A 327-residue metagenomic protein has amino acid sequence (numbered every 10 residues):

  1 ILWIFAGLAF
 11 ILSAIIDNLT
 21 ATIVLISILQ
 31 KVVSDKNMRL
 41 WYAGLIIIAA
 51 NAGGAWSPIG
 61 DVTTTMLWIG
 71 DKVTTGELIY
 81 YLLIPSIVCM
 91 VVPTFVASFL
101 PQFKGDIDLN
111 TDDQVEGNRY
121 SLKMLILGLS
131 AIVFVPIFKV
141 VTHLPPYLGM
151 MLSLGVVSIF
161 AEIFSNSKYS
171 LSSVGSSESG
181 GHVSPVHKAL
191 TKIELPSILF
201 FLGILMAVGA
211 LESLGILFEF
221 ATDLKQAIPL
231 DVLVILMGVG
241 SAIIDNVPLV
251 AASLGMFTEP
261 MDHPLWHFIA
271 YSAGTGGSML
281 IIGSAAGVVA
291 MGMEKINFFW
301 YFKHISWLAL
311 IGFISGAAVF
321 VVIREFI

Functional and structural regions predicted by a protein language model:
L2-G7, A43-G44, I79, L83 (+7 more regions): Hydrophobic alpha-helical transmembrane segments
W3, L19-I23, I87, V91 (+3 more regions): Residue-level signal for the membrane-embedded core of alpha-helical transmembrane segments, especially mid-helix
A9, A50, S86-S98, L125-I137 (+5 more regions): Hydrophobic core segments of alpha-helical transmembrane domains in multi-pass membrane transport and ion-translocation
A9-L19, I23-A49, G53, V62 (+2 more regions): Membrane-interfacial helix-loop connectors
V32-V33, F99-Q102, S158-S165, L211 (+1 more regions): Structural signal for the C-terminal ends of transmembrane alpha-helices and the immediately following loop
K36, L40, W56-S57, M66-L67 (+5 more regions): Juxtamembrane and boundary regions of transmembrane helices in multi-pass small-molecule transporters and channels
Y42-W56, T111-N118, T191-F201: Alpha-helical transmembrane segments of integral membrane proteins, especially early/N-terminal helices
A131, V135, K139-P264: Transmembrane helical segments that form the transport core of multi-pass membrane transport proteins
